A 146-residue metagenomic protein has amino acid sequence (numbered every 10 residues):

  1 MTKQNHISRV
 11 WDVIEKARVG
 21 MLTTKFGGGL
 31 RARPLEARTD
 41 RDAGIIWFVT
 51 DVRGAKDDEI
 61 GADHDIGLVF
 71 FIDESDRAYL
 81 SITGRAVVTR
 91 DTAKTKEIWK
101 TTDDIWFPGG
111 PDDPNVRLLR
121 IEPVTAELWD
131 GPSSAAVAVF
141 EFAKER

Functional and structural regions predicted by a protein language model:
M1-K3, I14-V19, G28, R77 (+1 more regions): Polybasic/polar functional segments that serve as interface/processing modules
M1-T2, S81-R146: Charged, gly/pro-rich active-site loop segments
K3-I7, V52-K56, K100-D104: Charged, amphipathic alpha-helical segments
D12-G27, I66-F71: A short, Trp-centered hydrophobic/proline-enriched beta-strand micro-motif
M21, I45-W47, E127: General beta-strand recognition
L22-L30, F48, P108-G109, R146: Short, solvent-exposed secondary-structure boundary motifs
A32-P34: Positively charged, polar, low-complexity stretches
R38-D76: A short mixed-secondary-structure module that forms the rim of ligand-binding clefts
